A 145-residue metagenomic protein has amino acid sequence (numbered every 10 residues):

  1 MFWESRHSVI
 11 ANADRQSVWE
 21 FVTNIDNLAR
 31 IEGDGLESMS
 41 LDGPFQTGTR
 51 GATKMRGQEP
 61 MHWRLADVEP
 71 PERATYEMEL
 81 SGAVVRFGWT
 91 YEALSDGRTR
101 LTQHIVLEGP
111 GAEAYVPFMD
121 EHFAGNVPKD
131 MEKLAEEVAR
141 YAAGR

Functional and structural regions predicted by a protein language model:
M1-D42: Hydrophobic ligand-binding cavity/cleft-lining segments
E4, R64, T75, R100-T102: Conserved beta-strand segments that form the floor/walls of ligand-binding pockets within enzyme and binding domains
N12-Q16, A66-P71, T90-R100: A short, structured loop/turn motif at beta-sheet edges
A13, P60, G125-K129: Generic recognition of short, well-ordered alpha-helical interface segments
Q16-E20, R30, D67, D96 (+3 more regions): Replace "anionic and nucleotidyl ligands
M39-G82, R86, K133-R145: Glycine-rich portal/gate segments that line the openings of hydrophobic small-molecule binding cavities
E79-K129, E136, R145: Beta-strand/loop substructures that line and gate deep hydrophobic ligand-binding cavities in soluble
